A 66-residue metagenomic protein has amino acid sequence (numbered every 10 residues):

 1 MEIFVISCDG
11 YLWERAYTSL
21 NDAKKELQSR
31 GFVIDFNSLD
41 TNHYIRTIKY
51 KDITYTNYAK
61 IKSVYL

Functional and structural regions predicted by a protein language model:
M1-L12, I45: Short aromatic-glycine-(Arg/Gly/Cys) micro-motifs in beta-strand/loop hairpins
G10-N21: A short, exposed loop/beta-hairpin motif centered on an aromatic-Gly-Thr core
R30-L66: Short, mixed-charge low-complexity intrinsically disordered segments
